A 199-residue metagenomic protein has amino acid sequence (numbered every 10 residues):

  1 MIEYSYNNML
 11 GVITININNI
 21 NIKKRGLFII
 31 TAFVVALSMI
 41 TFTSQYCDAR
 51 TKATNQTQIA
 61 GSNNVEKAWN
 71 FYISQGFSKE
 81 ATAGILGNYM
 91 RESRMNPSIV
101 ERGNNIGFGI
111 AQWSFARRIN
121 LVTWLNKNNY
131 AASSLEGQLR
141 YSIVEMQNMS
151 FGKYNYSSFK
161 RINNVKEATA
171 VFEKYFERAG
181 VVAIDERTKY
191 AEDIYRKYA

Functional and structural regions predicted by a protein language model:
I2-F28: Bacterial Sec-dependent N-terminal signal peptides
I30-I40: Bacterial N-terminal signal peptides
M39-Q56: Sec-dependent signal peptide cleavage junction
T54-N63, K67, S93-N164: Peptidoglycan-targeting cell-wall enzymes and recognition modules
T57-A83: Glycine-rich short-loop/terminal segments
E80-N96, S142, E173: Short, functionally critical alpha-helical segments immediately adjacent to catalytic or ligand/cofactor-binding
Y89-S93, S157-V182: Acidic helix/loop microenvironments that form the catalytic cleft of cell-wall polysaccharide enzymes
R178-A199: Long, amphipathic alpha-helical surface segments
